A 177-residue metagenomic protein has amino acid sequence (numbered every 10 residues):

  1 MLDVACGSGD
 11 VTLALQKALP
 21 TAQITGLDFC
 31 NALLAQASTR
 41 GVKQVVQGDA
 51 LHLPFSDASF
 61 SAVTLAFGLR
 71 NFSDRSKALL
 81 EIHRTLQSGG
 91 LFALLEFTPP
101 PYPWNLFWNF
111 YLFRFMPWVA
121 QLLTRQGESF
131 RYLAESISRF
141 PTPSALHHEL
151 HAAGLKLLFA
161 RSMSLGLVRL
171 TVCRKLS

Functional and structural regions predicted by a protein language model:
L2-H52: Class I SAM-dependent methyltransferase SAM/SAH-binding core
L51-A62: A short acidic, Gly/Pro-enriched loop at the edge of an enzyme's catalytic core that lines a small-molecule cofactor
S61-R75: A short SAM/SAH-binding and catalytic strip from SAM-dependent methyltransferases
S76-L91: A short glycine-rich, Lys/Arg-flanked "PGG" loop and its adjoining helix->strand segment in the class I
P99-E149, F159: C-terminal alpha-helical "lid/dimerization" subdomain adjacent to the S-adenosyl-L-methionine
G154-K156, S162-S177: Core SAM-dependent methyltransferase catalytic element
